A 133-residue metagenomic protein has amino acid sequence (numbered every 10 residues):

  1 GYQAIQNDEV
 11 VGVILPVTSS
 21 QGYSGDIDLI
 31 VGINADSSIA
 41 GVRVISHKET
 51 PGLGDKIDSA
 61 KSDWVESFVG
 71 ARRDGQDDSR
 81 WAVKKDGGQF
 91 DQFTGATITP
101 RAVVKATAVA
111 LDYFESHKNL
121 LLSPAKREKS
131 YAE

Functional and structural regions predicted by a protein language model:
G1-E133: Flexible, solvent-exposed loop/hinge segments and secondary-structure transition points
